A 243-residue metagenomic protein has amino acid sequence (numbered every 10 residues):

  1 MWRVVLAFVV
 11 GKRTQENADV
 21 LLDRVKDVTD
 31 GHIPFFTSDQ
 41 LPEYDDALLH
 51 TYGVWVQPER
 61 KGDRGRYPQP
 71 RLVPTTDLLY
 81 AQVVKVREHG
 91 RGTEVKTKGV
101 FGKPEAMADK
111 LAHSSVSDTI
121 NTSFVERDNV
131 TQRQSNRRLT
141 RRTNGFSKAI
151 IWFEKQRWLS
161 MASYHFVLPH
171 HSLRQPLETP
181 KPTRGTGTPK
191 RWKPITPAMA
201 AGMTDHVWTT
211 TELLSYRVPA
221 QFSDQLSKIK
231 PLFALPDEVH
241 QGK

Functional and structural regions predicted by a protein language model:
M1-K243: Residue-level recognition of single "structural anchor" positions that define or cap local secondary structure
